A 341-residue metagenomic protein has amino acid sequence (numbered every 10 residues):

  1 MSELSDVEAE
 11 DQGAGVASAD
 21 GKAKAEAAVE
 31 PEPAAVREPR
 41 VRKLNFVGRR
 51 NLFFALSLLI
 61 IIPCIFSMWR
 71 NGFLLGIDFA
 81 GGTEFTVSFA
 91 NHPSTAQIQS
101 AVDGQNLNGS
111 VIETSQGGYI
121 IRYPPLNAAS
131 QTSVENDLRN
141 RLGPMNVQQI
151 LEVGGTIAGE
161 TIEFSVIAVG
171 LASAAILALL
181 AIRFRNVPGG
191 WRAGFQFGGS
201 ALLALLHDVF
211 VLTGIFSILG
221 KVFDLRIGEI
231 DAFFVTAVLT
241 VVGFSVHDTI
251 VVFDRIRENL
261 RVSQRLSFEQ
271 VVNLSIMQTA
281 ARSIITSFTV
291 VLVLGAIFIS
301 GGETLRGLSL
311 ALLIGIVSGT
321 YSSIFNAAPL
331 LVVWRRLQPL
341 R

Functional and structural regions predicted by a protein language model:
M1-R341: A structural signal for conserved, well-ordered secondary-structure elements that form binding/interaction cores
